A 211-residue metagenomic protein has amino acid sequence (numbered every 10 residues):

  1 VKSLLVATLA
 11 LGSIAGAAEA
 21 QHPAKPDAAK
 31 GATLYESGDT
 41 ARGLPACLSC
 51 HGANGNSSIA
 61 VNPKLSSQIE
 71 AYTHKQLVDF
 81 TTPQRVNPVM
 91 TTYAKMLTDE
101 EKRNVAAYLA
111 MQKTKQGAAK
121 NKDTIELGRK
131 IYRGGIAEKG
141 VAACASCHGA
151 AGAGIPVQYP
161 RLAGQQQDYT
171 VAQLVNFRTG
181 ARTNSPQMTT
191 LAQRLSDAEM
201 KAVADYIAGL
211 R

Functional and structural regions predicted by a protein language model:
V1-L4: Positively charged n-region of N-terminal signal peptides that target proteins for export
V6-S13: Bacterial N-terminal signal peptides
A15-A17: N-terminal signal peptide c-region/cleavage motif recognized by signal peptidases
E19-G43, M111-A137: Electrostatic cytochrome c docking/interface patches
P26-G38, G43-P83: The feature marks the first
A32-L48, E70, H74, R133-A145 (+1 more regions): Sequence context surrounding c-type heme c attachment/ligation sites in exported
L44-A53, V105, V141-A150, V203: The canonical Cys-X-X-Cys-His
S49, S58-S66, F80-N121, I155-R161 (+1 more regions): Axial heme c-ligation environment in periplasmic c-type cytochrome domains
